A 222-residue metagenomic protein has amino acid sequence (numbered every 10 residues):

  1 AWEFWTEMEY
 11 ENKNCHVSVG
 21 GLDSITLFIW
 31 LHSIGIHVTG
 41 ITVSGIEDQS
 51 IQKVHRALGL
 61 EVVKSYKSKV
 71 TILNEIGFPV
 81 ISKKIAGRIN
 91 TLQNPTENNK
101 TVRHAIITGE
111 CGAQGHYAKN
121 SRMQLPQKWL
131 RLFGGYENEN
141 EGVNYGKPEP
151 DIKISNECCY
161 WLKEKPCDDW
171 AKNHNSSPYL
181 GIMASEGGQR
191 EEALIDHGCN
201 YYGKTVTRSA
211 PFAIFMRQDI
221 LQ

Functional and structural regions predicted by a protein language model:
A1-I220: ATP-dependent adenylation/nucleotidyltransferase module used to activate substrates
